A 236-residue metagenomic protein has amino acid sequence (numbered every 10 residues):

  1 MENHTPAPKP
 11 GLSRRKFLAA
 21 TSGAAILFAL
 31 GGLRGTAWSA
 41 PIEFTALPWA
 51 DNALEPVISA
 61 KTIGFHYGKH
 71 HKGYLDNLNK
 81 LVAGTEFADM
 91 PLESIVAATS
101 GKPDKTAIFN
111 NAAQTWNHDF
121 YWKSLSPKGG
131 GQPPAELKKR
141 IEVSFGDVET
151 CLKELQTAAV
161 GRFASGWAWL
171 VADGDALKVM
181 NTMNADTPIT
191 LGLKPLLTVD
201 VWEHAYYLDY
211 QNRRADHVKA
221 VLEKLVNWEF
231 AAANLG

Functional and structural regions predicted by a protein language model:
M1-L12, K16, A24-L27: N-terminal secretory signal peptides
P10, G32-I58: C-terminal segment of N-terminal export signals and the immediately downstream linker at the start of the mature
A53-V57, A98-P103, M183-D186: Acidic/His metal-coordination segments adjacent to aromatic residues that form catalytic metal sites in metalloenzymes
A60, L75, D119-W122, P134 (+4 more regions): Extracytoplasmic/secreted envelope proteins and their assembly/folding machinery, especially bacterial periplasmic
T62-L75: Structured secondary-structure scaffolds
K69, N79-D173, K178-V179: All-alpha RGS (Regulator of G-protein Signaling) helical domain and cognate RGS-like helical scaffolds
T157-N212, A220-E229: An amphipathic alpha-helical core segment
